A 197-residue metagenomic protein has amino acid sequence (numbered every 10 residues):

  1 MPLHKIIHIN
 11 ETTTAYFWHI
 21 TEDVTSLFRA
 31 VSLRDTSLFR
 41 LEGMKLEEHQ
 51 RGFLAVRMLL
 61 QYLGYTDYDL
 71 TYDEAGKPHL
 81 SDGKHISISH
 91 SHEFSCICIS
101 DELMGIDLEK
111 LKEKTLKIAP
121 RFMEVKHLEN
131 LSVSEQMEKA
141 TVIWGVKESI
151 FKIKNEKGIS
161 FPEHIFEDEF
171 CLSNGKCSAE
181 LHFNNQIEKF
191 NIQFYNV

Functional and structural regions predicted by a protein language model:
M1-V197: Core catalytic alpha/beta fold that binds nucleotide/phospho-ligands
